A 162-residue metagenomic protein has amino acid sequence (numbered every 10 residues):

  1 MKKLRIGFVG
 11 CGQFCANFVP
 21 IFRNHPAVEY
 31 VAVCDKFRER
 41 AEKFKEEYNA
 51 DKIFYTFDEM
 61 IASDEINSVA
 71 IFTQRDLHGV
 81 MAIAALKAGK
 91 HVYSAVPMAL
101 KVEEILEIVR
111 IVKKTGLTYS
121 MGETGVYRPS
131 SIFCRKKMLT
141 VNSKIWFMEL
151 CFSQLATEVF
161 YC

Functional and structural regions predicted by a protein language model:
M1-Y48: N-terminal Rossmann-like dinucleotide-binding module
F22-R23, M60, M138: Hydrophobic C-terminal alpha-helix "anchor/cap" residues
V28, N67, K90, T115-T118: Short, well-ordered coil/turn segments that N-cap beta-strands
A32, K52, N67-S68, T118 (+1 more regions): Short, Asp-centered acidic motifs that coordinate Mg2+ and/or phosphate in catalytic or ligand-binding sites
K43-A50, I111-T115: Short, conserved SAM-binding/catalytic segment of Class I S-adenosyl-L-methionine-dependent methyltransferases
K52-I111: Beta-loop-alpha module in the N-terminal Rossmann-like domain of NAD(P)-dependent dehydrogenases, especially those
S94, Y119-M121: Hydrophobic residues in well-ordered beta-strands that form the structural core
T118, G125-C162: Predominantly a Rossmann-like dinucleotide-binding segment in NAD(P)-dependent oxidoreductases
